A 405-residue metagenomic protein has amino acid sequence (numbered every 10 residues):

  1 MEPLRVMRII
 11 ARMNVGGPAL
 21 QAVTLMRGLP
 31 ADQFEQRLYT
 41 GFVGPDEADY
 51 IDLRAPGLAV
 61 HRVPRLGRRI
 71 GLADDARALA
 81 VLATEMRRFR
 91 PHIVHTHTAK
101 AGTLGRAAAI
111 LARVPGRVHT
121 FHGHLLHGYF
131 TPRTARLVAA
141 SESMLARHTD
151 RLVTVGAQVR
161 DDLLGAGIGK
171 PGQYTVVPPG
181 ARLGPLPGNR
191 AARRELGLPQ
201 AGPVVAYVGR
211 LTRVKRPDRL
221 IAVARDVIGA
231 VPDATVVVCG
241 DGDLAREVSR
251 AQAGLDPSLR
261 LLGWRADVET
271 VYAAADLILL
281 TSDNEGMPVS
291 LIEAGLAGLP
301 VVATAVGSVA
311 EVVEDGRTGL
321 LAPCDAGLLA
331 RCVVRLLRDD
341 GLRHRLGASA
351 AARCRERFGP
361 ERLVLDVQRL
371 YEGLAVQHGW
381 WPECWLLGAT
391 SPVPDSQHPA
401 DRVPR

Functional and structural regions predicted by a protein language model:
L4, R8-G16, L20-D74: N-terminal strand-loop element at the rim of the active site of nucleotide-sugar-dependent glycosyltransferases
M7, P199-K215, I221-R225: Conserved donor-binding/catalytic core segment of Leloir-type glycosyltransferases
E47-D52, L186-P199, V204, A351: A short helix/loop element that forms part of the nucleotide-sugar donor recognition site in Leloir-type
R147-Q173, A181: A short, active-site helix/loop in glycosyltransferases that binds the activated sugar's phosphate group
W264, D283: Aromatic "clamp/platform" in nucleotide-sugar-dependent glycosyltransferases that forms part of the donor/acceptor
P300-A303, V313: Short hydrophobic beta-strand element within catalytic cores of glycosyltransferases and related nucleotide-activated
D315-G316, L320-G327, R335-G341: Conserved acidic donor-binding segment of nucleotide-sugar-dependent glycosyltransferases
R335, L342-R357, L363-R369: A short, well-ordered alpha-helix in the C-terminal region of glycosyltransferases
